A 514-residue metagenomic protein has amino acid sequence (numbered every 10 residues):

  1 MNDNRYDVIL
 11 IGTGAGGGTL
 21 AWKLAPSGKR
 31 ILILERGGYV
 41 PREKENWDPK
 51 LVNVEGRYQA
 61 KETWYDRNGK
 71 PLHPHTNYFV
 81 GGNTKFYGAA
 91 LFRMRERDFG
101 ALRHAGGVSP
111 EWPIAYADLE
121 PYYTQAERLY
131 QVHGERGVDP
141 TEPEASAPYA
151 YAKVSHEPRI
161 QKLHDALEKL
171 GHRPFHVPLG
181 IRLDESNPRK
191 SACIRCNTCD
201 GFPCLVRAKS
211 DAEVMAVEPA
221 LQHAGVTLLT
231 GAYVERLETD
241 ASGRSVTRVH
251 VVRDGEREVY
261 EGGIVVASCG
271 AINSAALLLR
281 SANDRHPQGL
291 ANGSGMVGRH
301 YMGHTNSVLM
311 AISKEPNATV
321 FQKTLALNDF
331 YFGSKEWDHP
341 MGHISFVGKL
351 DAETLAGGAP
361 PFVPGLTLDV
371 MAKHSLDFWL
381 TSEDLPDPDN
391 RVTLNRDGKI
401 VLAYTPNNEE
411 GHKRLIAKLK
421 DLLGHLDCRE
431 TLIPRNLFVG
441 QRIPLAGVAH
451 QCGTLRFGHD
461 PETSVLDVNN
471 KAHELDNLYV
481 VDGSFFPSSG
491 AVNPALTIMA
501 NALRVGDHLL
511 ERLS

Functional and structural regions predicted by a protein language model:
M1-V8, P26-S27, E511-S514: Extreme N-terminal leader/targeting segments of oxidoreductases
V8-I33: N-terminal Rossmann-like FAD-binding beta1-loop-alpha1 element of flavoenzymes
P26, G37-R42, W47, H223 (+6 more regions): Glycine-rich loop(s) and the adjacent beta-strand/alpha-helix scaffold that form part
V52-P140, T381-P388: Redox-cofactor-proximal catalytic regions of oxidoreductases
N68-H75, Y87, R93, W112-Y116 (+4 more regions): FAD cofactor-binding and catalytic pocket of flavoenzymes
R103-Y233, R442-G447, R456: Conserved redox-cofactor binding core of oxidoreductases
F175-G180, R195-C199, E235-E238, D377-W379 (+2 more regions): A glycine-rich dinucleotide-binding beta-alpha-beta segment and adjacent secondary-structure elements that constitute
S488-D507: A conserved FAD-binding loop/helix module that cradles the flavin
